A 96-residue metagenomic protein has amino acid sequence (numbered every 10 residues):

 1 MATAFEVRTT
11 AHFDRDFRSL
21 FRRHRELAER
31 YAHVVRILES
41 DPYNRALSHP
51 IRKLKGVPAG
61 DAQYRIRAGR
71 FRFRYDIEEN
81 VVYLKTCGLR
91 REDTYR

Functional and structural regions predicted by a protein language model:
M1-E6, R15-A28, D61-R96: Enriched for short, Lys/Arg-rich terminal
H12-A46: N-terminal first-folded block
I37-R65: A short, surface-exposed loop/turn module that caps and links secondary-structure elements
